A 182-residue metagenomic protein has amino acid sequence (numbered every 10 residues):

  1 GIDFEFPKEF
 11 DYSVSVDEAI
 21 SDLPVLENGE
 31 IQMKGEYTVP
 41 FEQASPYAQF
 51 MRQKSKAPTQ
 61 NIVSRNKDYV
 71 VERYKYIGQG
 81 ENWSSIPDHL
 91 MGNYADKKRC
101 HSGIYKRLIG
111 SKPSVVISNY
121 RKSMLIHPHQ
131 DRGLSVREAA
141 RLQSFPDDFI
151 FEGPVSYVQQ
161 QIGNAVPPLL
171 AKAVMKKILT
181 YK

Functional and structural regions predicted by a protein language model:
G1-V39: Flexible, glycine-/basic-rich loop-and-beta segments that form/coincide with the SAM-dependent methyltransferase
F41-K182: C-terminal target-recognition/interaction regions appended to catalytic cores
